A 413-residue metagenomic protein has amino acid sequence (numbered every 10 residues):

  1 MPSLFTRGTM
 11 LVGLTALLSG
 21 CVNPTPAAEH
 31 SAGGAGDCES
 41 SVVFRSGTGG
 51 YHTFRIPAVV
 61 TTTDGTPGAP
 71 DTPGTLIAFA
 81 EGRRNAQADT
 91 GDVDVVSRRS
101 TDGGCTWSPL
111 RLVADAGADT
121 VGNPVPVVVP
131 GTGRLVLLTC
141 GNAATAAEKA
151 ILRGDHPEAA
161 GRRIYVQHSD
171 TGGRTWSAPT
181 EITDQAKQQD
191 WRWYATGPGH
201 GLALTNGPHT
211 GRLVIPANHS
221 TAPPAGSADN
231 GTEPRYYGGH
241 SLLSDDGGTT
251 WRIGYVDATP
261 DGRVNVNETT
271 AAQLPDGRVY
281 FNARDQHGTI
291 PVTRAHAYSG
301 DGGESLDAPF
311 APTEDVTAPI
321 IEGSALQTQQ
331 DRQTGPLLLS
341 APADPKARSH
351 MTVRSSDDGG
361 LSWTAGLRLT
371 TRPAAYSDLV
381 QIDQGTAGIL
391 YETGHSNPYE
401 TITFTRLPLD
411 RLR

Functional and structural regions predicted by a protein language model:
M1-E29: Secretory targeting and sorting signals
A32-R413: Asp-box/BNR beta-propeller blade signature and adjacent active/binding-site loops in extracellular glycan-interacting
